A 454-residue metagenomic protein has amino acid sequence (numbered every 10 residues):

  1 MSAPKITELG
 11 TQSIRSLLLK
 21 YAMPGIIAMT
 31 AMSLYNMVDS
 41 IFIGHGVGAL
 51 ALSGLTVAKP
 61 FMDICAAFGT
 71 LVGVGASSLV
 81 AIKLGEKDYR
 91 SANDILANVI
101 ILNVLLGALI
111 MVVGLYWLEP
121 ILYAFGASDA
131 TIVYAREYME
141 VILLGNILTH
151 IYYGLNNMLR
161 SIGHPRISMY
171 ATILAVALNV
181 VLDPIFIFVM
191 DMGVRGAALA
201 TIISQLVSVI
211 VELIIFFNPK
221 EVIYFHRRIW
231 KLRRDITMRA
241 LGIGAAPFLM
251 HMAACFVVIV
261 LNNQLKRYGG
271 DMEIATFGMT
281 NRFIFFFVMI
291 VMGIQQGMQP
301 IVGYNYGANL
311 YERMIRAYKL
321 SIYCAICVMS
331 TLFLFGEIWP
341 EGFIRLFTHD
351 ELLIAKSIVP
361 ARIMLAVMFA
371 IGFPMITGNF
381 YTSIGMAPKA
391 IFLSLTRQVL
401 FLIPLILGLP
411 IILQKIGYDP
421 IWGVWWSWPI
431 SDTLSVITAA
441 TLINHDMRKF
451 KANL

Functional and structural regions predicted by a protein language model:
M1-A22, V80-I147, D191-G244, V302-V367 (+1 more regions): Short alpha-helical transmembrane segments in multi-pass integral membrane proteins
L9-V47, P60-G75, L79, V104-M111 (+5 more regions): N-terminal transmembrane alpha-helices
K20-D39, V141, A175, S204-S208 (+4 more regions): Transmembrane helical elements of multi-pass membrane transporters/channels
L34-S53, L122-D129, I185-M192, C255-R282 (+3 more regions): Helix-terminus/linker motif at the lipid-water interface of multi-pass membrane proteins
A49-P60, M139, A198, D271-F286 (+2 more regions): Small-residue hotspots at the loop-to-helix junctions and early N-terminal turns of transmembrane alpha-helices
L52-V112, T149-S168, T276-P340, I371-L393: Small-residue-rich hydrophobic transmembrane alpha-helices
I64-A67, N179-P184, V209-L213, F285-M289 (+3 more regions): Hydrophobic transmembrane alpha-helices of multi-pass small-molecule transporters
I142-R160, S168-V176, A197-I210, M292-Q295 (+3 more regions): Short runs within selected transmembrane alpha-helices of multi-pass transporters and secretion channels
